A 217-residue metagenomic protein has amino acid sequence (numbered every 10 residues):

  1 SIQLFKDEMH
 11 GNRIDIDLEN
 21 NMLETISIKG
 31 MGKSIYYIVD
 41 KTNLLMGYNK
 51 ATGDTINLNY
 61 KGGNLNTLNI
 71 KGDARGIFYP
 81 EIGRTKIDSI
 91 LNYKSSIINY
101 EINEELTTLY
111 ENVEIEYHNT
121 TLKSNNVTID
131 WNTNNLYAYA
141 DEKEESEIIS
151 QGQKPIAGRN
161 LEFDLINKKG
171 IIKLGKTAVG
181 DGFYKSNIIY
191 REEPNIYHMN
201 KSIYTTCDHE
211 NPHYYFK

Functional and structural regions predicted by a protein language model:
S1-K217: Structural signature for solvent-exposed beta-strand/loop edge elements and short helix-capping sites, enriched
